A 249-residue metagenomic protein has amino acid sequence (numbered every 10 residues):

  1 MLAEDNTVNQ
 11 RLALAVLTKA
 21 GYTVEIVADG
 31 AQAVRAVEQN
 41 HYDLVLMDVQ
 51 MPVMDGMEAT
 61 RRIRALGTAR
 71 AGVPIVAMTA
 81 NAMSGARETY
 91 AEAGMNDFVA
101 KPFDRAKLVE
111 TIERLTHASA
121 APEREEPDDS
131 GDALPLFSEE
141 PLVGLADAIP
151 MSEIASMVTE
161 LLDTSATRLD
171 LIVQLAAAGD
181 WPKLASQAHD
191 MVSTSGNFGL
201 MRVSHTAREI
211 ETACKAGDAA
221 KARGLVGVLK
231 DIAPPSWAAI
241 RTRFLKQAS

Functional and structural regions predicted by a protein language model:
M1-P135, W237, S249: C-terminal compact regulatory domains
D97, D104-S249: Two-component system phosphorelay core
